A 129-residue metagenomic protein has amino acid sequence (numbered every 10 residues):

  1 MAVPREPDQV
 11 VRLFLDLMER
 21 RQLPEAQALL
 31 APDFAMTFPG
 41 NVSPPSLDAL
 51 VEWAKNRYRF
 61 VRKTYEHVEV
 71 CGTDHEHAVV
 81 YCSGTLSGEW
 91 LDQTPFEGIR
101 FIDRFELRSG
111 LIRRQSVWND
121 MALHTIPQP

Functional and structural regions predicted by a protein language model:
M1-P32, Q128-P129: Short, low-complexity N-terminal intrinsically disordered segments enriched in polar/charged residues
F14, A26-Q27, F34, L50 (+4 more regions): Hydrophobic pocket/interface hotspot
L23-H75: A solvent-exposed, acidic/Ser-Thr-rich amphipathic alpha-helical stretch
A54-R57, G84-G98, V117-H124: A structural preference for long, well-packed, hydrophobic secondary-structure segments
K63-H67, F96-I102: Short, surface-exposed coil-to-beta transition loops
D74, L91, R108-S109: Flexible loop/coil segments at beta-strand boundaries within sensory signal-transduction domains
E76-L86: A short hydrophobic beta-strand element
R100-Q128: Short beta-strand edge/turn micro-motifs at domain boundaries
